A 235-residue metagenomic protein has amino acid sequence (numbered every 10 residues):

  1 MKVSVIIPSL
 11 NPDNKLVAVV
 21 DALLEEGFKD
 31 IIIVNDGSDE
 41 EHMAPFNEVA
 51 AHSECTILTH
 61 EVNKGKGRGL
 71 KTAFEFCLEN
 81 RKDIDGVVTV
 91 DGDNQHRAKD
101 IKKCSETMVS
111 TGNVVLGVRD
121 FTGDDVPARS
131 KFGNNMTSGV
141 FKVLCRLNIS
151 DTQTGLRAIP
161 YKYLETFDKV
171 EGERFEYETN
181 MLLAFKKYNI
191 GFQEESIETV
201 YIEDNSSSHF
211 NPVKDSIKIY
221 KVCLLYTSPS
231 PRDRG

Functional and structural regions predicted by a protein language model:
N11-E25: Short, well-formed alpha-helical segments that are part of the catalytic scaffolds of diverse glycosyltransferases
L16-V17, E40-A50: Acidic helix N-cap motif at the loop->helix transition within catalytic regions of sugar-transfer enzymes
K29-S38, L58-H60: Short beta-strand/loop segment that forms part of the nucleotide-sugar
N35-A44, N94: A conserved acidic beta->alpha catalytic loop
N47-R81: Conserved donor nucleotide-binding strand/loop of the catalytic core
V62-K64, R68-F76, A98-F175, I202-F210 (+2 more regions): Acceptor/aglycone-binding surface of glycosyltransferases and processive sugar-polymer synthases
D83-D93: Short beta-strand-to-loop acidic/aromatic patch adjacent to the donor-nucleotide binding site
Y226-G235: Conserved small/polar residues in nucleotide/adenosyl-binding loops
